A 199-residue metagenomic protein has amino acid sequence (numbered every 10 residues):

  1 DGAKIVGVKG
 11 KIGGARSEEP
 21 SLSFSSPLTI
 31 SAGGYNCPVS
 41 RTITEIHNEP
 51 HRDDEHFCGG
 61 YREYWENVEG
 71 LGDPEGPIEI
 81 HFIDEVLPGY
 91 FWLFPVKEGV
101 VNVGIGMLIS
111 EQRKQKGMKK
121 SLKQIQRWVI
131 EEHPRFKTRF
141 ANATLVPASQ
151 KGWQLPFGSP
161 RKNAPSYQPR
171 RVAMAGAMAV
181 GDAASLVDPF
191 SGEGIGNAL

Functional and structural regions predicted by a protein language model:
D1-N142: Predominantly flavin-linked oxidoreductase catalytic cores and closely associated redox partners
R113-L199: FAD/FMN-dependent oxidoreductases across multiple families
